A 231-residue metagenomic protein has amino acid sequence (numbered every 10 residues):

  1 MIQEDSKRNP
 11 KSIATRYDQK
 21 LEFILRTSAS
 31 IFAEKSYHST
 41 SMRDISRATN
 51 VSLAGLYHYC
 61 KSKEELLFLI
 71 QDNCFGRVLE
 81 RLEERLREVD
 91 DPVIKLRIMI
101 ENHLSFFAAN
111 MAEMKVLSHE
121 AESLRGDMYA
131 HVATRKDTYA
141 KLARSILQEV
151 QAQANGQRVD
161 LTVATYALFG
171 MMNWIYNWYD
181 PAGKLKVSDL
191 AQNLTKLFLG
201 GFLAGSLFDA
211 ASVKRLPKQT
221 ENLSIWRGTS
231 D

Functional and structural regions predicted by a protein language model:
M1-Q19, S206-D231: N-terminal intrinsically disordered/low-complexity leader segments
K20, I24-F32, H103, F198: Short hydrophobic clusters on alpha-helical segments that form packing/core surfaces in small helical domains
K20-S28, I45, L66, I70-V78 (+2 more regions): Generic hydrophobic, amphipathic alpha-helix propensity
F23, I31-E65, L69: Helix-turn-helix
G76-L79, E83, D127-A152, T162-Y166 (+2 more regions): Amphipathic alpha-helical packing segments from all-alpha helical-bundle domains
E84-A112, T165-L168: Hydrophobic alpha-helical connector segments
L104, A108-R144, N155-R158: Short secondary-structure transition hinges
F106-A109, V116, S145, E149 (+2 more regions): Amphipathic C-terminal alpha-helical segment
